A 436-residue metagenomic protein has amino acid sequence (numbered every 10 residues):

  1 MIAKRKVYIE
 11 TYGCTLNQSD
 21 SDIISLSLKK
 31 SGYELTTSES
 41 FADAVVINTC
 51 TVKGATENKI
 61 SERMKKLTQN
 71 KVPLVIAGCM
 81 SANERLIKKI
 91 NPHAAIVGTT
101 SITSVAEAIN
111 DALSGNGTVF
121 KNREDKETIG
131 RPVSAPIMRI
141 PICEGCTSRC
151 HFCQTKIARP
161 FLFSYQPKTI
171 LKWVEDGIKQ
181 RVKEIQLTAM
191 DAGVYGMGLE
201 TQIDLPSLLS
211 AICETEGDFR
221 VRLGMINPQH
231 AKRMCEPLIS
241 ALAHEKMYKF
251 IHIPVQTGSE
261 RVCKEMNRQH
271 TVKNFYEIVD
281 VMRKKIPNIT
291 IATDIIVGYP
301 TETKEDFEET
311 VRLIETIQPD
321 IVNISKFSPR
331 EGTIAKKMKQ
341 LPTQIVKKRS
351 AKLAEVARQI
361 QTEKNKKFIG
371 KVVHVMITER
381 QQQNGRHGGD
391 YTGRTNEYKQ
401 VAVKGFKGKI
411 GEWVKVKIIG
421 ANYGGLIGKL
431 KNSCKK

Functional and structural regions predicted by a protein language model:
M1-Y195, S210, M247, I251 (+6 more regions): Proteins enriched for Cys/Gly/acidic motifs involved in redox and nucleic-acid/cofactor modification
Y8, G13, R139-P141, R222 (+4 more regions): Short aromatic/hydrophobic contact patches that present stacked aromatics for nucleic-acid/ligand binding
N17, K53-T56, A231, Y299 (+2 more regions): Alpha-helix N-cap/loop-to-helix initiation residues
L74-V75, N83, K179-T303: Conserved SAM/AdoMet-binding glycine-rich loop
T103, S148, G193, E260-R261 (+2 more regions): Glycine-centered loop/turn positions within well-structured domains that cap or flank conserved ligand/cofactor-binding
I170, L187, L223, I253 (+6 more regions): Conserved, mostly hydrophobic/aromatic
M225, V255-T257, K326, I377-E379 (+1 more regions): Flexible glycine-/small-residue-rich
P329, K337-K436: Terminal RNA-binding accessory module
